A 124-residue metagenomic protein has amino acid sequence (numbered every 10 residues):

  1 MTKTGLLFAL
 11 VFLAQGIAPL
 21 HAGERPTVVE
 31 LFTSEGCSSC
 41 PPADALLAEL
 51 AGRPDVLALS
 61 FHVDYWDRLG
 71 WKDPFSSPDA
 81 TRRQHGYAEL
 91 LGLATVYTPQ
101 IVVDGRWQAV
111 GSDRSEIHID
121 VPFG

Functional and structural regions predicted by a protein language model:
M1-K3: N-terminal secretory signal peptides that target proteins for export/translocation
G5-G16: Bacterial N-terminal signal peptides
P19-Y97: Active-site-proximal cofactor/substrate-binding loop regions of enzyme domains
D79, E89-G124: Non-catalytic, surface beta->alpha helical segment in thiol-disulfide oxidoreductase systems
